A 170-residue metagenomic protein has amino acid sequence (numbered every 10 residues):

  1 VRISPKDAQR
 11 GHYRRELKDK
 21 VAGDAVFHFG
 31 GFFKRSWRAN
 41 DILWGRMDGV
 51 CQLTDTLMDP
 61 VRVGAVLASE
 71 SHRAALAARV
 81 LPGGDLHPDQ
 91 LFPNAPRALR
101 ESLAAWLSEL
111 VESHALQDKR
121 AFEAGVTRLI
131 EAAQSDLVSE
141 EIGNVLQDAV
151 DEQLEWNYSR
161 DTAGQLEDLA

Functional and structural regions predicted by a protein language model:
V1-A170: Extended charged low-complexity segments that act as oligomerization/scaffolding linkers
